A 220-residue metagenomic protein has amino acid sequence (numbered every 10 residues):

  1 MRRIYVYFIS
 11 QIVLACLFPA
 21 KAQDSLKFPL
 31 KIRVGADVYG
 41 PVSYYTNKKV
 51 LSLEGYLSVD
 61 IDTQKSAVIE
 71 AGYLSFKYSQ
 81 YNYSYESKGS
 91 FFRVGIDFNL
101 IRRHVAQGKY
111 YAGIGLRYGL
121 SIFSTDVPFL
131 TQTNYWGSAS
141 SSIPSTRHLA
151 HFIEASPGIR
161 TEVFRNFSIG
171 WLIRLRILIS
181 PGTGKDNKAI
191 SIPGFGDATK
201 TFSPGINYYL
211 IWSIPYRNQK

Functional and structural regions predicted by a protein language model:
K21-D60, Y209-K220: Short glycine/proline- and aromatic-enriched beta-strand/turn motifs that initiate or cap beta-hairpins
Q23-L30, Q64, R102-Y110, V163-I169 (+1 more regions): Short loop/turn motifs that connect adjacent beta-strands in outer-membrane beta-barrel proteins
L30, K49-L53, K88-F92, Y110 (+2 more regions): Residues that define the transmembrane beta-barrel architecture of outer-membrane proteins
A36-V38, G55-V59, V94-F98, L116-L120 (+3 more regions): Residues on the lipid-exposed face of transmembrane beta-strands in outer-membrane beta-barrel proteins
G40-S43, Y78-S84, I101, A139-S145 (+1 more regions): Extracellular loop and loop/strand-boundary signature of outer-membrane beta-barrel proteins
Y45-N47, Y78-Y81, I122-F129, S180-G184 (+2 more regions): Outer-membrane beta-barrel proteins
E70-Y135, N207-W212: Gram-negative (and chloroplast) outer-membrane scaffold detector with strong preference for beta-barrel transmembrane
E162-K220: Predominantly the C-terminal beta-signal and adjacent terminal strand-loop region of outer-membrane beta-barrel
